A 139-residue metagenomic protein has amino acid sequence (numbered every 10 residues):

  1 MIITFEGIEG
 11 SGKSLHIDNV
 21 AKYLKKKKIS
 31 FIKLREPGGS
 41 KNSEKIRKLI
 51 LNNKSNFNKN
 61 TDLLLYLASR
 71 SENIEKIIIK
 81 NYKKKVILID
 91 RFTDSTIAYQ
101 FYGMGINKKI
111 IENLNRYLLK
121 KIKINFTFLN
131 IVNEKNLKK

Functional and structural regions predicted by a protein language model:
M1, K85-V86, F126: The start of beta-strands in P-loop NTPase/AAA+ ATPase cores
I3-F5: Hydrophobic anchor at the beta1->P-loop junction of P-loop NTPases
G10: Walker A (P-loop) phosphate-binding loop of P-loop NTPases
K13: Conserved lysine of the Walker
V20, L24-K25: Hydrophobic alpha-helical packing residues
I29-L119: ATP-dependent small-molecule kinase phosphotransfer cores that center on conserved nucleotide phosphate-binding segments
I106-K139: Conserved catalytic-core segment of NTP-binding enzymes
